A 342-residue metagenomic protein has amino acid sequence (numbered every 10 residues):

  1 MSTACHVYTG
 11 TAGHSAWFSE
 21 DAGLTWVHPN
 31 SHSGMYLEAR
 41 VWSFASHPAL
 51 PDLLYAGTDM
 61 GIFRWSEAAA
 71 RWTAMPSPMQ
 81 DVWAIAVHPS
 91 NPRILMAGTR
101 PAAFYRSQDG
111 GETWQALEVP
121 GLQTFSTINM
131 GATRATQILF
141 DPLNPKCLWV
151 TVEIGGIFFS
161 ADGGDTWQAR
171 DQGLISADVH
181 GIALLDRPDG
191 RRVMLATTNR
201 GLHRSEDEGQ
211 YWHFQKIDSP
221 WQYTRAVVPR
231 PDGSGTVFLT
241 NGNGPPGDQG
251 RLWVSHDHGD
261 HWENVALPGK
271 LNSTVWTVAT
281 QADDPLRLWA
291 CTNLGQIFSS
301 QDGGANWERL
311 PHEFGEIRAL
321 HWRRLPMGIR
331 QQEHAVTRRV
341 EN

Functional and structural regions predicted by a protein language model:
M1-N342: Extracellular glycan-interacting surfaces
